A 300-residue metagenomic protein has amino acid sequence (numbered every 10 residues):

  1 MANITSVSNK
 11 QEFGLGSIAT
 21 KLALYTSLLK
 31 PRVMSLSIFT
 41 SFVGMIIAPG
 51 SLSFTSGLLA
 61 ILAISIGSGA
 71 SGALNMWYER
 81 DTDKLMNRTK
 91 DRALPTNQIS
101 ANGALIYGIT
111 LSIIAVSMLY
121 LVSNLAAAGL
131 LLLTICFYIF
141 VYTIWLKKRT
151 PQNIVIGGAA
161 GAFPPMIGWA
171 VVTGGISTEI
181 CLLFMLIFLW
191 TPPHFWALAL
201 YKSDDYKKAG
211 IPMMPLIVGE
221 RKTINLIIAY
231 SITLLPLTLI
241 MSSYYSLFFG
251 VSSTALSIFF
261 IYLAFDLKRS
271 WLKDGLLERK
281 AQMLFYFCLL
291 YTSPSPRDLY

Functional and structural regions predicted by a protein language model:
K10-S17, Y78-T96, W196-K222: Cytosolic, membrane-interface loops and tails of multi-pass inner-membrane proteins
S41, I47-R80, G129, C136 (+2 more regions): Membrane-embedded alpha-helical segments that form the functional core of polytopic membrane enzymes, especially those
I46-A60, V116-A127, P165-M185, L239-F248: Helix-coil boundary and interhelical linker segments in multi-pass alpha-helical membrane proteins
I66-A73, I139-T143, L186-K202, S257-L267: Transmembrane alpha-helical segments that form the membrane-embedded catalytic/substrate-channel core of multi-pass
R88-G129, G219-S242: Multi-pass membrane catalytic core of lipid/isoprenoid biosynthesis enzymes
A101-V172: Intramembrane alpha-helical segments
F265-L290: Interfacial loop-to-transmembrane junctions
Y291-Y300: Single conserved hydrophobic/aromatic residue that forms the stacking wall/gate of nucleotide- or nucleobase-binding
